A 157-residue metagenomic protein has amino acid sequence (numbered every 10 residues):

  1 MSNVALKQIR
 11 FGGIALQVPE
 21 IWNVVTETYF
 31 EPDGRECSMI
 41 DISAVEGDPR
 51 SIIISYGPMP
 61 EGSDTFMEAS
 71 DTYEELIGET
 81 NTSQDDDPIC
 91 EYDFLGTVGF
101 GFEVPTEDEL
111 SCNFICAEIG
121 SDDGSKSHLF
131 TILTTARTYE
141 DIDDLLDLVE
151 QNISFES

Functional and structural regions predicted by a protein language model:
M1-Q8, R35-M39, D93-E103: Short, hydrophobic/aromatic-rich segments at coil-to-beta transitions
V4-L6, W22-V24, N81-P88, I153: Short glycine-aromatic motifs
A5-D71, E109: Secretory pathway targeting signatures of secreted, lumenal, and periplasmic proteins
G13, I21, G101, Q151-N152: Extracellular/lumenal ectodomain signal focusing on beta-strand-rich modules and carbohydrate-recognition contexts
W22, K126-S157: Surface-exposed amphipathic alpha-helical segments
P49-S51, G99, S125-F130: Glycine-rich, often proline-containing surface loops adjacent to acidic residues and nearby aromatics that form
Y56-P58, V104, T134-A136: Short beta-strand-to-loop capping motifs
A69-D123: Signature of long, low-cysteine stretches enriched in small and polar/charged residues
